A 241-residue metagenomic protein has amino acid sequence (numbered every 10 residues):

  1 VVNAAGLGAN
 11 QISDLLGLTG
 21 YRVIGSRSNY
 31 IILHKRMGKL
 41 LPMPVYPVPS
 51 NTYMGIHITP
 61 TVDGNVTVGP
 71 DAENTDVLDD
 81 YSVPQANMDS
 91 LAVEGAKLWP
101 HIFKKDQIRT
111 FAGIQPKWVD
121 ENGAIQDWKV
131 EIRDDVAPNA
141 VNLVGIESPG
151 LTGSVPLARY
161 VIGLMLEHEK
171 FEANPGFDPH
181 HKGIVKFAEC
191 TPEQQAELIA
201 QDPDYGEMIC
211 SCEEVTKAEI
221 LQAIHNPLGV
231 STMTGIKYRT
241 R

Functional and structural regions predicted by a protein language model:
V1, Y238-R241: Short, intrinsically disordered, charge-balanced linker/junction segments flanking boundaries in proteins
V1-G69, E73-S82, V93, I102 (+1 more regions): Flavin-dependent oxidoreductases
G25, T152, E214: Short aromatic/basic micro-patch
I31, V215-K217: Short, structural beta-strand-to-alpha-helix junction motif
Y53-G55, P60-D63, N74-M208, A218-L228 (+2 more regions): C-terminal catalytic lobe of FAD-dependent flavoproteins
C210-C212: Short cysteine clusters
